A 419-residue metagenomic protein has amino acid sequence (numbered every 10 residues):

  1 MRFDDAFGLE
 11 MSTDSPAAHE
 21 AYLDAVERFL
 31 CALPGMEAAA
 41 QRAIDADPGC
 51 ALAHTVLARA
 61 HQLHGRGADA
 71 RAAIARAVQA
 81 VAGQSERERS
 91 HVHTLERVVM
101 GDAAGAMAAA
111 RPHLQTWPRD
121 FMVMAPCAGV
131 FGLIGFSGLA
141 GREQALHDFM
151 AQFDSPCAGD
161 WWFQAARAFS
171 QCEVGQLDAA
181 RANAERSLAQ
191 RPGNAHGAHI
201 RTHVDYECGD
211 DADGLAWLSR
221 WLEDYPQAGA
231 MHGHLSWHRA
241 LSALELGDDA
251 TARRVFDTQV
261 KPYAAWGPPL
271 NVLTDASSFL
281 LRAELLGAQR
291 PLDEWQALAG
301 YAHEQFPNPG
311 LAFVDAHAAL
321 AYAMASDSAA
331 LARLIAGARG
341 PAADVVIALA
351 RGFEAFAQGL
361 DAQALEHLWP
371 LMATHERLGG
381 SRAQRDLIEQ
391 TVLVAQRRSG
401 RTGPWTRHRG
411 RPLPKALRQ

Functional and structural regions predicted by a protein language model:
R2-A21: Catalytic-center loop of serine/cysteine hydrolases
P16-A21, G49-L52, Q84-S90, R119-M124 (+8 more regions): Generic helix N-cap/helix-start motif at coil->alpha-helix transitions
P16-H19, D24-Q41, D45-A104, F131-E143 (+2 more regions): Inter-helical turn/loop elements of alpha-helical hairpins
D24-V26, L52-H64, H93-M100, A125-S137 (+7 more regions): Tandem amphipathic alpha-helical repeat scaffolds
A39-R42, D69-V81, A104-W117, A140-D154 (+7 more regions): Alpha-helical repeat scaffolds
A51-L52, A72-G197, V204: Internal alpha-solenoid helical repeat scaffolds
L241-Q419: Helix-coil-helix junctions within alpha-helical repeat/solenoid scaffolds
